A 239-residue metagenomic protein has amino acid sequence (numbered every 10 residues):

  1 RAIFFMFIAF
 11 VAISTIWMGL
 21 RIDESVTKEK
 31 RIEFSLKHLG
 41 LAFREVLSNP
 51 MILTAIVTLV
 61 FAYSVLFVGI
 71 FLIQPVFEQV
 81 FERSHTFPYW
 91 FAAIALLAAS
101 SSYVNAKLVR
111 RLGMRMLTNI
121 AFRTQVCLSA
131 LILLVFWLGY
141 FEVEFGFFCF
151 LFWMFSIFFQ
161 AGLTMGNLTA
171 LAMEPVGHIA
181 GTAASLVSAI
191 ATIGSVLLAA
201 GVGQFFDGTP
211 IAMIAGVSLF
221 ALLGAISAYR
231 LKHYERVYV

Functional and structural regions predicted by a protein language model:
R1-I22, V26: Helix-loop-helix hairpin linking two adjacent transmembrane segments in secondary transporters
R1-I8, G201-A221: A membrane-interface helix-boundary motif in multi-pass transporters
M18-G19, L219-V239: Multi-pass alpha-helical transporter architecture, strongest for 12-TM Major Facilitator/SLC carriers used
D23-I56: Juxtamembrane intracellular "pre-TM" segments in multi-pass secondary transporters
M51-F91, A98: Extracytoplasmic gate region of multi-pass secondary transporters
S101-T118: Helix-to-loop junctions at the C-terminal end of transmembrane segments in multipass secondary transporters
M116-N167: C-terminal transmembrane helical hairpin of 12-TM major facilitator-type secondary transporters
L168-G208, G216-V217: A late C-terminal transmembrane helix in Major Facilitator Superfamily
